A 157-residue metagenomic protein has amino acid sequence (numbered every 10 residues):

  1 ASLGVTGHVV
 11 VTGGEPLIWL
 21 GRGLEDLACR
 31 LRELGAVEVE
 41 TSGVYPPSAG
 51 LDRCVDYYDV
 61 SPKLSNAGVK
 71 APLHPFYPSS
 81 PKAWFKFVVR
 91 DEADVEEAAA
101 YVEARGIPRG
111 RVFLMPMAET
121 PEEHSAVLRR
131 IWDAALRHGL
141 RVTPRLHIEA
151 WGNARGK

Functional and structural regions predicted by a protein language model:
A1-V10: Conserved alpha-helical substructure of the radical SAM core
V5, L17-K157: Conserved AdoMet/S-adenosylmethionine-binding subsite of the radical SAM
G13-G14: Active-site beta-strand/loop signature of hydrolases that rely on acidic residues for catalysis
